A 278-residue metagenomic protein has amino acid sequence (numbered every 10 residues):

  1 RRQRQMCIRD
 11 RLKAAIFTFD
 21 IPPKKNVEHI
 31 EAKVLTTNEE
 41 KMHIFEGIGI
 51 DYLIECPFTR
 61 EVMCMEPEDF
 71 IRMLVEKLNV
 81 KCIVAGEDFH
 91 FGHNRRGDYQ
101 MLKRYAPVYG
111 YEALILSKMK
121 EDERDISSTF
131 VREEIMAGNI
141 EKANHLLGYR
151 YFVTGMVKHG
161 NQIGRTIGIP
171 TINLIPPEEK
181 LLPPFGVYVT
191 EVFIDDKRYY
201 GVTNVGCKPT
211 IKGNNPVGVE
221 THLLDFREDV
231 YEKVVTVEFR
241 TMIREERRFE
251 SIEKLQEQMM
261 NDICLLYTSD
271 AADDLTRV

Functional and structural regions predicted by a protein language model:
Q3-D10, Y267-A272: Conserved small/polar residues in nucleotide/adenosyl-binding loops
Q5, R9-A14, E40-I48: A short, N-terminal amphipathic alpha-helix
R9-I30: ATP-dependent adenylation/pyrophosphate-handling site
K24-E87, F91-Y109: N-terminal Rossmann-like or analogous alpha/beta NTP/dinucleotide-binding catalytic cores that position adenine
F45, I83, A143, T190 (+1 more regions): Residue-level signal for inorganic ion chemistry
V108-N204: Glycine-rich, Lys/Arg-enriched anion-binding loops that position phosphate/diphosphate groups for phosphoryl
G160-S269: Phosphate/ribose-recognition catalytic cores of enzymes acting on nucleotide-derived substrates
